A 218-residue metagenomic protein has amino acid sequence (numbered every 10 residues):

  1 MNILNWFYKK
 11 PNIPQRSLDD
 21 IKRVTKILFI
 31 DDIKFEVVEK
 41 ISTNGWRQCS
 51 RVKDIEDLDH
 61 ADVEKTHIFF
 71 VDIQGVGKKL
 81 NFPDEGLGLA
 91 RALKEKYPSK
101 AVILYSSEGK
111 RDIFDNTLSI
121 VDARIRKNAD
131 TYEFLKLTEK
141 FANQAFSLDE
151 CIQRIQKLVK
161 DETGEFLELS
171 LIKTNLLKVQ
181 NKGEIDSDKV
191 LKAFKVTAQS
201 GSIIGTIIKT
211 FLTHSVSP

Functional and structural regions predicted by a protein language model:
M1-D19: Short N-terminal or domain-adjacent regulatory/targeting segments
S17-K34, I41: Conserved acidic segment of CheY-like receiver
I33-V37, Q74-L80, E108-R111, D130-Y132: Short acidic, S/G/P-rich loop/turn micro-motifs used as interaction or catalytic elements
T43-E64: A short, well-structured beta->alpha microelement
H67-K94: Conserved phosphotransfer microenvironments
L89-F114, V121: A short, hydrophobic beta-strand element within the central beta-sheet of small alpha/beta folds
D130-T163: Receiver (REC) domain switch/output surface
I152-P218: C-terminal output/effector regions of signal-responsive regulators
